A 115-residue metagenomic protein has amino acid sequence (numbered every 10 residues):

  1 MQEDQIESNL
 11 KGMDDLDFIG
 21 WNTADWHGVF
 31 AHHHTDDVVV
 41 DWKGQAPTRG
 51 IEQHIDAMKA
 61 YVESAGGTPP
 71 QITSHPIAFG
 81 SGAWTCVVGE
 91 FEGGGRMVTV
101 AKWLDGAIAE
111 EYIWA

Functional and structural regions predicted by a protein language model:
M1-A115: C-terminal and inter-domain tail/linker signature
